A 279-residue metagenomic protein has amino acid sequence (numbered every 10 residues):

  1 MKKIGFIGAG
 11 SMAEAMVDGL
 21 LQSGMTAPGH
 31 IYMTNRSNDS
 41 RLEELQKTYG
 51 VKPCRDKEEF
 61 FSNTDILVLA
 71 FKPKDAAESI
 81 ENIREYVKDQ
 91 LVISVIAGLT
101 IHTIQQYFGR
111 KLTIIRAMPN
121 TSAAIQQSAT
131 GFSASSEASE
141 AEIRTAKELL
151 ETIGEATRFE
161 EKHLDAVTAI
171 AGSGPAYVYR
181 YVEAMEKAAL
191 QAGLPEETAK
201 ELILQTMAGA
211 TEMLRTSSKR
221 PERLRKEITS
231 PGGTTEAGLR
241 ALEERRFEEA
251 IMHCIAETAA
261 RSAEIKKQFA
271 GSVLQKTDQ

Functional and structural regions predicted by a protein language model:
M1-R55, S128, L190-Q191: NAD(P)+-binding Rossmann beta1-loop-alpha1 motif at the extreme N-terminus of oxidoreductases
I4, L164-A169, P221-K226: Short pre-catalytic strand/loop immediately N-terminal to key active-site residues, enriched for Gly-Thr
A27-H30, D89-Q90, L112, E197: Short acidic capping loops at alpha-helix termini that bridge into adjacent secondary structure
I31, F60, P195-L202, L224: Small-residue helix-packing motif on alpha-helices
D39, T48-Y49, R55-F132, S136: Rossmann-like NAD(P)(H) cofactor-binding subdomain of soluble oxidoreductases
T103-T113, A129-A166, V178-T216, R261: Internal alpha-helical scaffold of NAD(P)-dependent oxidoreductase catalytic cores
L204, A208-Q279: NAD(P)-dependent Rossmann-like dehydrogenase/reductase catalytic/cofactor-binding core
